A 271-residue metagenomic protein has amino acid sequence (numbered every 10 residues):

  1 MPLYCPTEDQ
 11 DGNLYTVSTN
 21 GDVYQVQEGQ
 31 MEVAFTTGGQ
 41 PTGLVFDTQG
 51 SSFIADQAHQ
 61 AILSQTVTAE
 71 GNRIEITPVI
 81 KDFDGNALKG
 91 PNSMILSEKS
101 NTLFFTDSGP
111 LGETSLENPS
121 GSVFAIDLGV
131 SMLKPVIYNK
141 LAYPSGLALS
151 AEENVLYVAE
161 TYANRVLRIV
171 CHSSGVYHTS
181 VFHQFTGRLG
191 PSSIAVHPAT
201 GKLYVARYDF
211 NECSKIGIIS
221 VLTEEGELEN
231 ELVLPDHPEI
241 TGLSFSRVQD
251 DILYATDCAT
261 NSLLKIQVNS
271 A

Functional and structural regions predicted by a protein language model:
M1-D11, S18-N20, T37-S52, D56 (+6 more regions): Beta-rich, blade/repeat-based domains predominating in secreted/periplasmic proteins but also intracellular
D22-Y24, A61-L63, G121-F124, R165-L167 (+2 more regions): A short loop-to-beta-strand structural motif that recurs across blades of beta-propeller domains
V26-Q30, T66-G71, D127-S131, V170-G175 (+2 more regions): Short loop/turn segments that connect beta-strands within beta-propeller blades
Q30-T36, E75-D84, M132-Y138, H178-Q184 (+1 more regions): A short beta-strand motif characteristic of beta-propeller blades
Q57-A58, P110-G121, T161-A163, F210-I216 (+1 more regions): Short, solvent-exposed loop/turn segments at conserved positions within beta-propeller repeat blades
A148-S150, V155-R165, T179: Glycine- and Gly-Pro-enriched alpha-helical subdomains that act as flexible, kink-prone "lid/hinge" or packing modules
L167-H237: Glycine/small-residue-rich hydrophobic helix-like segments
Y254-A271: Short, basic/aromatic-enriched C-terminal tail that caps enzymatic domains
